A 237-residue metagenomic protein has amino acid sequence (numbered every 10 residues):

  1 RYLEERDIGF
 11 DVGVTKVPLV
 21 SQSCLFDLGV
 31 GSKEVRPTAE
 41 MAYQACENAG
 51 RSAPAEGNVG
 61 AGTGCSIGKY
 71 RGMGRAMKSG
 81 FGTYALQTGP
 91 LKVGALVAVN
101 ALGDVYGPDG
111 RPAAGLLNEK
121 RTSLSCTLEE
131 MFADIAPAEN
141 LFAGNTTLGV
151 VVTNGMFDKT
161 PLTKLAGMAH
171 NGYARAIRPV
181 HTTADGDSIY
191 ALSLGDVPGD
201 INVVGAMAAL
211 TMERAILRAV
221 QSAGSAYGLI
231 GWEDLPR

Functional and structural regions predicted by a protein language model:
R1-R237: A structural signal for small-residue-enriched, beta-sheet-centric alpha/beta enzyme cores and oligomeric scaffold folds
